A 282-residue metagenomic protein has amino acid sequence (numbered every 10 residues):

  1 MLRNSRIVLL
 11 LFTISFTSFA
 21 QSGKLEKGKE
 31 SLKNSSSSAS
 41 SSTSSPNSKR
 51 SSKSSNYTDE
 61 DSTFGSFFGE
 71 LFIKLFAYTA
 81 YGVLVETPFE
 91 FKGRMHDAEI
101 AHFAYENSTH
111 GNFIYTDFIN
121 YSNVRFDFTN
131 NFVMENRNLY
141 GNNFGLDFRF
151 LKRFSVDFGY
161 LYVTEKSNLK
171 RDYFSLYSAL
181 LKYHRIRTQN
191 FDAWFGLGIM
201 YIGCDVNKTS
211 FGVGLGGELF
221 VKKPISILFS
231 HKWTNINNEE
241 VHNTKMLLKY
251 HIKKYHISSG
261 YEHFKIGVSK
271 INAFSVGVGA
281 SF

Functional and structural regions predicted by a protein language model:
M1-I114: Cleavable N-terminal export/targeting peptides
F67, L71, N112-F132: Transmembrane beta-strand segments of Gram-negative outer membrane beta-barrel proteins
G111, T116-F118, I186-Q189, C204: Charged linear interaction tracts used for macromolecular binding and regulation
D117-N123, E135-G141, R149-L151: Short, surface-exposed loop/turn motifs at beta-strand boundaries within globular domains
L151-R153, I186-N190, F220-P224, I252-Y255: Outer-membrane beta-barrel channels and translocator barrels
Y160-A179, H184, G196-S210, S230-F282: Outer-membrane beta-barrel translocator/channel fold
N190, F195-S226: Histidine/lysine/aspartate-rich catalytic loop segments that bind and position anionic ligands
